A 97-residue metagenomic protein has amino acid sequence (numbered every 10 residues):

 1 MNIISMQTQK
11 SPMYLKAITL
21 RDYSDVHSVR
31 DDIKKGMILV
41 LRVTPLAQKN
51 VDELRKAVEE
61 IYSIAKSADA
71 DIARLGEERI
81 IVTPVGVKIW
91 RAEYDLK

Functional and structural regions predicted by a protein language model:
M1-I3, I64-K97: Helix-rich interaction surfaces within compact, conserved domain-sized segments that mediate assembly or partner
M1-K35: N-terminal intrinsically disordered, cationic/polar leader segments that include organellar targeting peptides
L15-T19, L46-E53: Flexible beta-alpha connector loops of hexameric P-loop NTPases
I33-L46: Short glycine-rich, basic-tinged beta-strand/loop micro-motifs
R55-V58: Charged helix-capping and loop-helix junction motifs
I61: Residue-level signature of catalytic and energy-coupling elements of molecular machines, predominantly ATP/GTP-dependent
